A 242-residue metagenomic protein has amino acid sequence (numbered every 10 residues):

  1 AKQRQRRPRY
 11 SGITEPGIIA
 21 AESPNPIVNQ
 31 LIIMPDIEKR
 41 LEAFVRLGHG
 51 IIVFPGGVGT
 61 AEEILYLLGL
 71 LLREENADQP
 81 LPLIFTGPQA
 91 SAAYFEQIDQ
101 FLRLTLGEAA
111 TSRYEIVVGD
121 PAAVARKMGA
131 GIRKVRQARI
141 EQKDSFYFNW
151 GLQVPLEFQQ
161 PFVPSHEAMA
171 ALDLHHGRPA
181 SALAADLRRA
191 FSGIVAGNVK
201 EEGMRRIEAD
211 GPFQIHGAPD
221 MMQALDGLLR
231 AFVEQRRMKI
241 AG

Functional and structural regions predicted by a protein language model:
A1-G50: Acidic/glycine-enriched connector segments
A1-R7, T14-P24, L72-R73, P80 (+1 more regions): Glycine-rich phosphate/pyrophosphate-binding loop at beta-loop-alpha junctions
N29-I33, G56, T86-G87: Glycine- and other small-residue-rich loops at beta-strand/loop junctions that grip anionic moieties
K39, R46, E62-L65, A93 (+2 more regions): Conserved active-site and cofactor/substrate-binding residues in soluble primary-metabolism enzymes
F44-L71: A donor-sugar binding/catalytic signature common to diverse glycosyltransferases and related nucleotide-sugar
G48, A77-P80: Glycine- and acidic-residue-rich phosphate-binding/metal-coordinating active-site segment common to enzymes that handle
Q100-D186: Charged, amphipathic alpha-helical linkers/stalks
L183-G242: C-terminal non-catalytic accessory extensions
